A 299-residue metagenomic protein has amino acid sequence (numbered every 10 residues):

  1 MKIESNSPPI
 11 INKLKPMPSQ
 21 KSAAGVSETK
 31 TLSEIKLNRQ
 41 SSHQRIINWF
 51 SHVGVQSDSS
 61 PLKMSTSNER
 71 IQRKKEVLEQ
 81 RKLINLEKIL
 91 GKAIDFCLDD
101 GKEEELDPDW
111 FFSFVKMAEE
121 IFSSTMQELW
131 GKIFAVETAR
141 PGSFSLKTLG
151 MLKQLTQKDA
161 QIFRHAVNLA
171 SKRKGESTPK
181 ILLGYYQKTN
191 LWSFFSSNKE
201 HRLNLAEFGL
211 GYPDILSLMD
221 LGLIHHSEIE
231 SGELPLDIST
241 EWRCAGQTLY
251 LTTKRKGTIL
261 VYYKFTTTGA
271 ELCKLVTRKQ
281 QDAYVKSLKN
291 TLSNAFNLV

Functional and structural regions predicted by a protein language model:
M1-L14, P18: N-terminal acidic, proline/glycine-rich, low-complexity intrinsically disordered segments
K2, K30, Q44-I47, S51-H52 (+1 more regions): Long, low-complexity, charge-rich intrinsically disordered regions
E4-S5, K21, V26-L149: Eukaryotic partner-binding/assembly regions in large regulatory complexes
P8, S22, V26, L191-F195 (+1 more regions): Intrinsically disordered, low-complexity linkers and terminal tails enriched in Pro/Gly and often acidic or mixed-charge
D107, F144-T148, T156, G211 (+1 more regions): General structural signal for secondary-structure boundaries
K116-N204: Core of folded catalytic or high-affinity ligand/protein-binding domains in predominantly eukaryotic proteins
H201-G246: Short amphipathic alpha-helical interaction segments
E233-N294: Short, amphipathic alpha-helical interaction segments positioned at domain boundaries
